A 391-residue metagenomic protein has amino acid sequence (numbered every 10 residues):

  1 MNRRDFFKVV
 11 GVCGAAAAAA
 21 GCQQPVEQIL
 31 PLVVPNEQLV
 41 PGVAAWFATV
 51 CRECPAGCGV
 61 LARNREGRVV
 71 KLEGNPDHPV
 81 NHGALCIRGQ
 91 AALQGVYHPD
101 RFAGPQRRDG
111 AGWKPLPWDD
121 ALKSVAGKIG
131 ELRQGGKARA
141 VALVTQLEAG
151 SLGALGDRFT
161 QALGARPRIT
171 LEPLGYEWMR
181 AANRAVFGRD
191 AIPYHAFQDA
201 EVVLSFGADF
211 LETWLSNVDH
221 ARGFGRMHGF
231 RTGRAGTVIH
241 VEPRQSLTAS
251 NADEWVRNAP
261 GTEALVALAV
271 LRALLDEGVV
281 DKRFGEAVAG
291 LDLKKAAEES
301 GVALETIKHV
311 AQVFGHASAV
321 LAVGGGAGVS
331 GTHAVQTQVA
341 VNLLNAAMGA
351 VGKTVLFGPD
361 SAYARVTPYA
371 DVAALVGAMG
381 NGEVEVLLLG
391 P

Functional and structural regions predicted by a protein language model:
M1-E277, A303-T306, L388: N-terminal export/assembly segments and adjacent metallocofactor-ligating motifs of anaerobic energy-metabolism
W113, F159, W178-A181, G188 (+4 more regions): Catalytic cores of nucleotide-enabled group-transfer and carboxylate-activating enzymes in metabolic and assembly-line
A138-Q146, D281-E286, H309, L321-A327 (+2 more regions): Short coil/turn segments at secondary-structure boundaries
F187-A191, R283, Y369-A374: Active-site-adjacent structural elements in folded domains
I192-Y194, A311, V376: Short hydrophobic/charged patches on amphipathic alpha-helices used for structural packing and interfaces
A273, G285-V302: Conserved thiamine diphosphate
E305-A317: Structural signature of the thiamine diphosphate
G315-L389: Acidic catalytic cores of enzymes that act on phosphate-bearing nucleotides/polynucleotides
